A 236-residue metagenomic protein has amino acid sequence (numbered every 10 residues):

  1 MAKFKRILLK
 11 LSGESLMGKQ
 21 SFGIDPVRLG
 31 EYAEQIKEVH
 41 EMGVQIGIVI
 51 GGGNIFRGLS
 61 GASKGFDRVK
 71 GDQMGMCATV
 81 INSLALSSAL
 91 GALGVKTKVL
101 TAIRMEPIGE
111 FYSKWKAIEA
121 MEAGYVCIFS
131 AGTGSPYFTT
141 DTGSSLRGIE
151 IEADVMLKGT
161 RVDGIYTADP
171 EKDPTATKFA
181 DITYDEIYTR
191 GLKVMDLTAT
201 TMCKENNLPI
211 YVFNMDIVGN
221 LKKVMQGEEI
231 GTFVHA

Functional and structural regions predicted by a protein language model:
M1-A236: C-terminal catalytic "cap/lid" subdomain
